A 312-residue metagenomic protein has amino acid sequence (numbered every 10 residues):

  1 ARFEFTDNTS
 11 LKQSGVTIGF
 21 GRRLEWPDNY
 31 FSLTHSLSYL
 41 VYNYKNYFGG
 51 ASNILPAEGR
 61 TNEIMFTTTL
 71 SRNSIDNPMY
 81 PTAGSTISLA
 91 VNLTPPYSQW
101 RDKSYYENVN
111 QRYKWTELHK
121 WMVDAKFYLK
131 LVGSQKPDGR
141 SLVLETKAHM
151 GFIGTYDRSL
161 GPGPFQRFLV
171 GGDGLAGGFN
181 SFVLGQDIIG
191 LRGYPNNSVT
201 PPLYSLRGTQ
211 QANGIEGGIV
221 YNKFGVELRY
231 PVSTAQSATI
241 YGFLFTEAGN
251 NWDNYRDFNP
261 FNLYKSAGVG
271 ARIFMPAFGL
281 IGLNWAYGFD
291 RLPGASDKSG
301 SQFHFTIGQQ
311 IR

Functional and structural regions predicted by a protein language model:
A1-F3, L33-V41, S85-P95, F127 (+6 more regions): Transmembrane beta-barrel strands of outer-membrane/channel proteins
A1-S88, V199-Y204, L280-I281, A286-R312: Gram-negative/organellar outer-membrane beta-barrel architecture
R2-D7, A51-A57, I75, S98 (+4 more regions): Extracellular loop and loop/strand-boundary signature of outer-membrane beta-barrel proteins
N8, E25-L33, D76-S85, S98-D102 (+5 more regions): Short loop/turn motifs that connect adjacent beta-strands in outer-membrane beta-barrel proteins
S10-V16, R60-I64, A83, W115-W121 (+5 more regions): Residues that define the transmembrane beta-barrel architecture of outer-membrane proteins
G19-G21, T69-S71, D124-K126, K147 (+3 more regions): Outer-membrane beta-barrel architecture
L142-F245, D253: Extracytoplasmic gating/loop element in the C-terminal half of outer-membrane beta-barrel translocons and assembly
L175-G185, R256-R312: C-terminal beta-signal and terminal closure region of outer-membrane beta-barrel proteins
